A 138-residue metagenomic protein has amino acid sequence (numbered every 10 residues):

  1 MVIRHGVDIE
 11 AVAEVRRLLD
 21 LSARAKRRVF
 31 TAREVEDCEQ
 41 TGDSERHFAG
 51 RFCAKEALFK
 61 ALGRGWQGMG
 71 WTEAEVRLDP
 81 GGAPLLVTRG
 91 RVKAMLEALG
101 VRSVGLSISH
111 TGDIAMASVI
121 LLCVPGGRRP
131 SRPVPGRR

Functional and structural regions predicted by a protein language model:
M1-R138: Core catalytic alpha/beta fold that binds nucleotide/phospho-ligands
